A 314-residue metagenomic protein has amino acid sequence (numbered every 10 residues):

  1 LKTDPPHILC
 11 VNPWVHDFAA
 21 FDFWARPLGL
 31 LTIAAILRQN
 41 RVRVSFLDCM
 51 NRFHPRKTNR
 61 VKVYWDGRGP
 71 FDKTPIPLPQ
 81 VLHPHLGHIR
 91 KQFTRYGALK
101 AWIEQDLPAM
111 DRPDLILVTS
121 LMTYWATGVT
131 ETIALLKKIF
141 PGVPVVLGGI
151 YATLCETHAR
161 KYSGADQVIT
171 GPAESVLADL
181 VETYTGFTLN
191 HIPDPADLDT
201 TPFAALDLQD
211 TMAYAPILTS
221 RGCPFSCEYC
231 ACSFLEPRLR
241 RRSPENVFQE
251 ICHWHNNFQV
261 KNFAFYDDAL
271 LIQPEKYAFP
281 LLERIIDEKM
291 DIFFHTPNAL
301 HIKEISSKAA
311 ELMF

Functional and structural regions predicted by a protein language model:
K2-C10, D17-A20, Q39, V63 (+1 more regions): Radical SAM enzyme core and accessory elements
K2-D4, L9, W14-D17, M50 (+1 more regions): N-terminal [4Fe-4S]-dependent radical SAM core
H7, D114-L117, N262: Structural motif
C10, V118, L147, F265-D267 (+1 more regions): Conserved beta-strand positions
V15, F23-G29, I33-R38, R43-P55 (+1 more regions): Glycine-rich beta-alpha loop elements in corrinoid/cobalamin-binding modules across cobalamin-dependent enzymes
V61-P108: Glycine-rich, highly charged phosphate/nucleotide-binding loops
D199-F314: Radical SAM [4Fe-4S] cluster-binding motif and immediate context
